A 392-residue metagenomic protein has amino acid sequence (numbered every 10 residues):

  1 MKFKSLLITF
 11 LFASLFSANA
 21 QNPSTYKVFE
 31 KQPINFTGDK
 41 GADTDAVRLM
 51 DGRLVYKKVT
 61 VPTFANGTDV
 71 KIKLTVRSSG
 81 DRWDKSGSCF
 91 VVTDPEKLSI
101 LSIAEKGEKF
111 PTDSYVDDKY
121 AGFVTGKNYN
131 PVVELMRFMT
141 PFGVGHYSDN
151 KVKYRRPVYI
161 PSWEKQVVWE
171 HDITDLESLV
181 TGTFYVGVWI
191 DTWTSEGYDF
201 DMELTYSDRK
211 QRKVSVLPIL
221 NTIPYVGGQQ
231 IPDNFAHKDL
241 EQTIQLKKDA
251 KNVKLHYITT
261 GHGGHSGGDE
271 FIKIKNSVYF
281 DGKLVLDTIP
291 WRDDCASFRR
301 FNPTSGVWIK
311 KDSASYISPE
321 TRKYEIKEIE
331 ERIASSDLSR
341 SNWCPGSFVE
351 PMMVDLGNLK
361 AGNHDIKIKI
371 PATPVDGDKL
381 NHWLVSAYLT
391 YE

Functional and structural regions predicted by a protein language model:
M1-S24: Bacterial Sec-dependent N-terminal signal peptides
Q21-E392: Extracellular/secretory-pathway and virion-surface proteins
